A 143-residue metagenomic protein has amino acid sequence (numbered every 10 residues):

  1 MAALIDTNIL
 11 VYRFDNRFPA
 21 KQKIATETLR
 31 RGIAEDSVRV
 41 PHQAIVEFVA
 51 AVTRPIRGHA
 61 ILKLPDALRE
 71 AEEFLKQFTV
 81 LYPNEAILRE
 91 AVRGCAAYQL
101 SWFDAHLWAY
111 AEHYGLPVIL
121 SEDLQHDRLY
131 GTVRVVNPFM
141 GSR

Functional and structural regions predicted by a protein language model:
M1-V40, R57-R69, S142: Short, well-structured N-terminal submotif of metal-dependent ribonuclease cores
D6-N8, E47, D104, D123: Acidic active-site catalytic centers that drive phospho-/nucleotidyl reactions and related ester hydrolyses
L10-V11, V46-A50, H126-D127: Short, active-site-adjacent cap segments at secondary-structure transitions
I45, V49, T53-L75, T79: Glycine/small-residue-rich phosphate/adenosyl-binding loop
K76-I119: Active-site neighborhoods of divalent-metal-dependent phosphate/nucleic-acid chemistry enzymes
W108-R143: Acidic, PIN/NYN-like endoribonuclease modules and their adjacent C-terminal/linker elements
